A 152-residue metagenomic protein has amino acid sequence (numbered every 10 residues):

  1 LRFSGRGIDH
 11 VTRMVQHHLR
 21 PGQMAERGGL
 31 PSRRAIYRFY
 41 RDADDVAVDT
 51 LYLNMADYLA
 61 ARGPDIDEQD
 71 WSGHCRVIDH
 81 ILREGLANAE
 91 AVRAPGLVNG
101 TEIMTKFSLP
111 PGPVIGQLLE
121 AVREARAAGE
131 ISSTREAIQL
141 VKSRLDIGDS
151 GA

Functional and structural regions predicted by a protein language model:
L1-H74: Divalent metal-dependent catalytic cores for phosphoryl transfer on phosphate-bearing substrates
R62-A152: Charged substrate- and nucleic-acid-binding regions of tRNA-handling and nucleotidyl-transfer enzymes, centered on
